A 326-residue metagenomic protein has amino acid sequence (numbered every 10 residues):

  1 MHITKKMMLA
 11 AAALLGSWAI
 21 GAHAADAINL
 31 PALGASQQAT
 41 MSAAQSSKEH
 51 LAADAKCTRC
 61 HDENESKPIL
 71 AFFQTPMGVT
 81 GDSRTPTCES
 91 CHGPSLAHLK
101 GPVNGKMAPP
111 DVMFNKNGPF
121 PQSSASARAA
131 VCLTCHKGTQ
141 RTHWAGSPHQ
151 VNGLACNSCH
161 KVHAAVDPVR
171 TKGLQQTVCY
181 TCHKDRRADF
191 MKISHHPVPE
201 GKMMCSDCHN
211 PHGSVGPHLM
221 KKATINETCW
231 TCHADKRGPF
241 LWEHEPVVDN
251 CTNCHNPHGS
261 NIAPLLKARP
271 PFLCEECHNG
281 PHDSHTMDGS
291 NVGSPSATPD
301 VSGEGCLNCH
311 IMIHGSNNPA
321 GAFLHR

Functional and structural regions predicted by a protein language model:
H2-A10: Bacterial N-terminal signal peptides that target proteins for export
A10-W18: Bacterial N-terminal signal peptides
G21-R326: Short sequence/structural segments immediately N-terminal
